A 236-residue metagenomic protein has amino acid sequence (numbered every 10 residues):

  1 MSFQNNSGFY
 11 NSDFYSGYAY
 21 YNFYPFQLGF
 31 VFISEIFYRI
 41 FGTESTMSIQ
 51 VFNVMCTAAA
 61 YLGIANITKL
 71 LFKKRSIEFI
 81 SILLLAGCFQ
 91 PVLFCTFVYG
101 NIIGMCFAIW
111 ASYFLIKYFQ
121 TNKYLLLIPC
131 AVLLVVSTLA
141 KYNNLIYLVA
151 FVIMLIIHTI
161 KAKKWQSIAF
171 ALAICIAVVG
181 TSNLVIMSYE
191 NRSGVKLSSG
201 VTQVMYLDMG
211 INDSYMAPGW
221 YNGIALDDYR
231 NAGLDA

Functional and structural regions predicted by a protein language model:
M1, N5-I33, T43-E44, S199 (+1 more regions): Extracytoplasmic catalytic/substrate-binding loops of multi-pass membrane glycan-assembly enzymes
N5-S16, Y189-A236: Membrane-proximal stem/loop segments at transmembrane-domain junctions that anchor or position
P25-M55, F72-R75: Juxtamembrane segments of multi-pass membrane glycosylation machinery that transfer sugars from lipid-linked donors
V51-F72, W110: Transmembrane-helix motifs of polytopic, lipid-linked glycan transferases
N53, E78-G87, L134, T138: Short helix- or helix-capping micro-motifs that position conserved polar/aromatic residues at function-defining sites
F72, I109-L126: Membrane-interface transmembrane helices that cradle and orient dolichyl/undecaprenyl
L93-G104: Short acidic/glycine- and proline-prone juxtamembrane loop motifs at membrane-interface regions of multi-pass membrane
L126-K141, F151-V152, A173-V178: Membrane-interface alpha helices of multi-pass inner-membrane proteins
